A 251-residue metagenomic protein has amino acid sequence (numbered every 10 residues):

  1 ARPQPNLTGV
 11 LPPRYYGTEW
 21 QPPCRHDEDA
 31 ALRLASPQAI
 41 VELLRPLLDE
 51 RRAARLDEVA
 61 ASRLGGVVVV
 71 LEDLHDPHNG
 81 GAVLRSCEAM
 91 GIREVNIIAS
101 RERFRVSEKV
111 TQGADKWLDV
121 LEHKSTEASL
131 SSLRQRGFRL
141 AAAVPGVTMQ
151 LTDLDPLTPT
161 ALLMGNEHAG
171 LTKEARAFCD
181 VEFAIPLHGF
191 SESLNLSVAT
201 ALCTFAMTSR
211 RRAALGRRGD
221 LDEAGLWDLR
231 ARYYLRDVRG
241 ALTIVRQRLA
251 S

Functional and structural regions predicted by a protein language model:
A1-S251: Post-transcriptional modification and biogenesis factors for structured RNAs of the translation apparatus
